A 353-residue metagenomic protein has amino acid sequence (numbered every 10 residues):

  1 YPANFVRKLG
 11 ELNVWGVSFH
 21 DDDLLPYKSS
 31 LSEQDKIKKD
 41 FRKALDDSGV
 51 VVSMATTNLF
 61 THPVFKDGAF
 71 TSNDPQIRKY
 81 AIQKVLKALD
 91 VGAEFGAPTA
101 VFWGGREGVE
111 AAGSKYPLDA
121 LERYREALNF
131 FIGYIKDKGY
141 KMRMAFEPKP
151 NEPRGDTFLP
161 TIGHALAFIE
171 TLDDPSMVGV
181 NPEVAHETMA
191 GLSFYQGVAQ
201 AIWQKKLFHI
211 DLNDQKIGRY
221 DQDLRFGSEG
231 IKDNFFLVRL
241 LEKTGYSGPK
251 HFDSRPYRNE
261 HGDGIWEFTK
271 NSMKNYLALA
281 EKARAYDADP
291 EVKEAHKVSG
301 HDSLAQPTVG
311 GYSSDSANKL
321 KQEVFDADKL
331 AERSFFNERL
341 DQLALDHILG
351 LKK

Functional and structural regions predicted by a protein language model:
Y1-D23, G96: Catalytic domains of carbohydrate-active enzymes, especially glycoside hydrolases
N4-N13, G113, E126-Y134, G139-K141 (+1 more regions): Histidine-acidic metal/acid-base catalytic patches
G10-L12, E33-H62, V91-G96: Glycine-rich, aromatic-flanked loop segments that form ligand/cofactor-binding clefts across common enzyme folds
D21-D23, T56-T61, G104-G108, P148-E152 (+3 more regions): Active-site-proximal loop/turn and secondary-structure-junction residues that shape catalytic pockets, frequently
D23-I37, T61-K79, R106-D119, D223-R225 (+1 more regions): Surface-exposed, active-site-proximal loop segments in enzymatic domains
A44, N73-T99, A120-K138: An active-site-proximal structural segment forming one wall of the substrate-binding cleft that immediately precedes
S48-F70, A100-E110, N151, T157: Substrate-binding cleft and catalytic face of glycoside hydrolase catalytic domains, especially the flexible beta-alpha
